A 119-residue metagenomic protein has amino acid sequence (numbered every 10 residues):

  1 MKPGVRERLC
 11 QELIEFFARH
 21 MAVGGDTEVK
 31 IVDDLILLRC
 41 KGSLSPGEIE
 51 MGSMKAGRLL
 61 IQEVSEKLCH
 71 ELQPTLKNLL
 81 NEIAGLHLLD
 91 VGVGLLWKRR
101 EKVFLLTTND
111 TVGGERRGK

Functional and structural regions predicted by a protein language model:
M1-K119: Interaction-mediating elements
